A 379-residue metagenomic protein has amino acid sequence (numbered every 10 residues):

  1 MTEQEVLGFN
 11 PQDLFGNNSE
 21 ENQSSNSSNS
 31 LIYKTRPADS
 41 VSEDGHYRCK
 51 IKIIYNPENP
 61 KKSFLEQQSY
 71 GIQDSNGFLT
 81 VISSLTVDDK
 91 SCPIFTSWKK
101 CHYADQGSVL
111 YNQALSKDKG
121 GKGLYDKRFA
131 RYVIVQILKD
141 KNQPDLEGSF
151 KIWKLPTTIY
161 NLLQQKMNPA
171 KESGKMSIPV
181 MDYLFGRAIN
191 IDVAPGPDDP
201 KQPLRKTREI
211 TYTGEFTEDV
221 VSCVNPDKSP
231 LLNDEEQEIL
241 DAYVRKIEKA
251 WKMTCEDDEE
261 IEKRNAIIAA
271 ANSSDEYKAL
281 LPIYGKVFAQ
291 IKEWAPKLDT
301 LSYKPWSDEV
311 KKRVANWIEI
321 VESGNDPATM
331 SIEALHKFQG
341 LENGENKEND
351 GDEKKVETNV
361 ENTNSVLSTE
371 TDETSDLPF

Functional and structural regions predicted by a protein language model:
M1-F15, E345, N349-F379: Short acidic DE-rich linear segments
M1-M181, G196, E238-Y243, W251-E333 (+2 more regions): OB-fold ssDNA-binding interfaces and closely related basic DNA-contact patches used across DNA replication/repair
D192-L232, K249, M253, A269 (+2 more regions): OB-fold/S1-family single-stranded nucleic acid-binding modules
